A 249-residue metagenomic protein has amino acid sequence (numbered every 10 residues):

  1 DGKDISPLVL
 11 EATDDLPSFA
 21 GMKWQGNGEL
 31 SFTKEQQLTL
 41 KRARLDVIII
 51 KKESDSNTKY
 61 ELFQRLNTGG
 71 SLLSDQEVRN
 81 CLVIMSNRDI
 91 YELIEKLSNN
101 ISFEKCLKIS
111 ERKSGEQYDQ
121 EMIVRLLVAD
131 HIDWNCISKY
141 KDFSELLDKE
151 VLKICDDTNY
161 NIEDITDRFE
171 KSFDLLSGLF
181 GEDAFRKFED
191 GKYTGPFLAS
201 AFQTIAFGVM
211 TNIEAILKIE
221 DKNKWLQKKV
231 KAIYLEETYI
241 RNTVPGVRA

Functional and structural regions predicted by a protein language model:
D1-E145, L235, Y239-P245: Basic- and aromatic-enriched surface patches that contact anionic nucleotides/nucleic acids
D119-A249: C-terminal subdomains that position terminal phosphate/3'-OH groups for nucleotidyl transfer/ligation, primarily on
